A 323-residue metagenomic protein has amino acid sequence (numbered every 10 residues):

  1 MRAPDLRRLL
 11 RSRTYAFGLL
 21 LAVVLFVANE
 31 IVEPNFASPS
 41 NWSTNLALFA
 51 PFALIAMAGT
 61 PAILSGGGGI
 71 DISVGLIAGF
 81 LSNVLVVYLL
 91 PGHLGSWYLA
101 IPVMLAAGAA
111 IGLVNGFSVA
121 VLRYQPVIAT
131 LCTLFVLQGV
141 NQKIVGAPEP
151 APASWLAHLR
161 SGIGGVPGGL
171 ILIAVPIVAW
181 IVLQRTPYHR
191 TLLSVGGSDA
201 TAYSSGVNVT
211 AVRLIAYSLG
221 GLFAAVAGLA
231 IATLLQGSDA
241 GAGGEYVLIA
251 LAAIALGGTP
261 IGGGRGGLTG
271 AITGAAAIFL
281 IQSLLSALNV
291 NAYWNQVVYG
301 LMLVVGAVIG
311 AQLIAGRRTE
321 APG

Functional and structural regions predicted by a protein language model:
M1-A56, H93-L99: Membrane-interfacial amphipathic/re-entrant helices at transmembrane-helix boundaries
M1-V27, I177, S204, N208-A211 (+1 more regions): Cytosolic-side transmembrane-helix boundaries in multi-pass membrane proteins
N29-E30, S40-G92, G258-R265, L301: Single transmembrane alpha-helix segments in multi-pass membrane proteins
F49-T60, F80, A110-L113, L170-A174 (+4 more regions): Hydrophobic alpha-helical segments embedded in the membrane of multi-pass proteins
G67, A224, L234, S238-G300: Transmembrane alpha-helical segments in multi-pass inner-membrane proteins
H93-L134, I177, T273-A277: Alpha-helical transmembrane segments within multi-pass membrane transporters and channels
S96-Y98, P102, A110-N115, G164-D239 (+1 more regions): Helix-loop-helix "hairpin" substructures at the membrane interface of multi-pass membrane proteins
P126-P187, V212-I215, L234-G243, A287 (+1 more regions): Transmembrane helix-bundle core of multi-pass membrane transporters and related energy-transducing complexes
